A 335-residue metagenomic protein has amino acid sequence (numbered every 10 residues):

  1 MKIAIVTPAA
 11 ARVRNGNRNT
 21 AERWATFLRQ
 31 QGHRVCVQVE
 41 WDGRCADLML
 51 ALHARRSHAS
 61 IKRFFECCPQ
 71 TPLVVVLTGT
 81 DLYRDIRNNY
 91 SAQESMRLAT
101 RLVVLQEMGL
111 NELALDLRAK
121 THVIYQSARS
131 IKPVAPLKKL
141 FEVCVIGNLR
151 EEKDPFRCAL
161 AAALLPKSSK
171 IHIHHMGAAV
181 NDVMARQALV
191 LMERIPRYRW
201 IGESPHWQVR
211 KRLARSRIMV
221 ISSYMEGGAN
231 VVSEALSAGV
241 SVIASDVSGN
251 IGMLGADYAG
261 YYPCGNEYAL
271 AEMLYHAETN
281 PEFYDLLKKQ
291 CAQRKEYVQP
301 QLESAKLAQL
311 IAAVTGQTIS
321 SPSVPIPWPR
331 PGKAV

Functional and structural regions predicted by a protein language model:
N15-G16, P133, E282-A312, G316: A charged, aromatic-enriched C-terminal amphipathic alpha-helix characteristic of glycosyltransferases across folds
M96, E203-S204, K211-S216: Short alpha-helical donor nucleotide-sugar binding micro-motif in glycosyltransferases
R97-V123, A128-I131: A short, active-site helix/loop in glycosyltransferases that binds the activated sugar's phosphate group
A135-L165, I173-M176: Conserved donor-binding/catalytic core segment of Leloir-type glycosyltransferases
R186-W207: Nucleotide-activated donor-binding/catalytic signature segment of Leloir-type glycosyltransferases, i.e., the conserved
Y224-M225: Aromatic "clamp/platform" in nucleotide-sugar-dependent glycosyltransferases that forms part of the donor/acceptor
S241-A244: Short hydrophobic beta-strand element within catalytic cores of glycosyltransferases and related nucleotide-activated
A256-E267, H276-P281: Conserved acidic donor-binding segment of nucleotide-sugar-dependent glycosyltransferases
